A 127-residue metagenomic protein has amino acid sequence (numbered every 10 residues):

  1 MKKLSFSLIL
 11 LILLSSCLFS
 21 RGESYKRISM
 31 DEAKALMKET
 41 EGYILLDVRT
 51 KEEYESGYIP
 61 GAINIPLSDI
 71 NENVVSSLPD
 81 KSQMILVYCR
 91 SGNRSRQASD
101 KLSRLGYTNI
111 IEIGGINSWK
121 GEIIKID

Functional and structural regions predicted by a protein language model:
M1-K3, L11-I12: Compositionally biased, low-complexity segments
K2-S5, C17-L36, E52-M84, R90-D127: Rhodanese-like catalytic fold shared by cysteine-dependent sulfurtransferases and DSP/PTP-type phosphatases
L10-L18: Hydrophobic h-region of N-terminal signal peptides that target proteins for export in Gram-negative bacteria
L45-D47: Structural scaffold elements adjacent to functional motifs in cytosolic proteins
